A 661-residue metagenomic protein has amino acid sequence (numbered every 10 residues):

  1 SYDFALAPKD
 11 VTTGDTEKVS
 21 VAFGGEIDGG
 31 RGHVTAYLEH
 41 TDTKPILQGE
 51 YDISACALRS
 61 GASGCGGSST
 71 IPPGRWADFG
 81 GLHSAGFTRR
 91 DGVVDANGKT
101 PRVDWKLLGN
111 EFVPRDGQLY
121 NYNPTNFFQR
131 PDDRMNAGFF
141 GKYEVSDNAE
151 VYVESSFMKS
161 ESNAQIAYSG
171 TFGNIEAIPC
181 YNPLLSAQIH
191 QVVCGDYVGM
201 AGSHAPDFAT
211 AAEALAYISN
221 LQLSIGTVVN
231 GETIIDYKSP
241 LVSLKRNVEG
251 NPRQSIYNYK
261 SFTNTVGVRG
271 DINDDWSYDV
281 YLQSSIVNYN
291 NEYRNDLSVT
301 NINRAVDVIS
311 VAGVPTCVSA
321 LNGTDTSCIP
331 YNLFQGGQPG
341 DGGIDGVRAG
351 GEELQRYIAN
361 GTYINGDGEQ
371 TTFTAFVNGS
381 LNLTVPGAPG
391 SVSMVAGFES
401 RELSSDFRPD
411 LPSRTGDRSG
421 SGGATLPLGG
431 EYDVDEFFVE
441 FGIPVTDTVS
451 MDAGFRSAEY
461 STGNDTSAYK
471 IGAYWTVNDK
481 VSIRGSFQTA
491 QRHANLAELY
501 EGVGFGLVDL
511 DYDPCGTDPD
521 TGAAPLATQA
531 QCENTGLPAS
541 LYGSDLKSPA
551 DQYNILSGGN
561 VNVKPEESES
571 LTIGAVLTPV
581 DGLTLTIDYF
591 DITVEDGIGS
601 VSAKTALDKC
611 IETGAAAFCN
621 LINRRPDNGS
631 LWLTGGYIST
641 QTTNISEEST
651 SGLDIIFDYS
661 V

Functional and structural regions predicted by a protein language model:
S1-S54, P131-A137, S146-A149: Outer-membrane beta-barrel translocator/receptor signature
Y2-F4, V34-L38, F139, V153 (+9 more regions): Membrane-embedded beta-strand positions of outer-membrane beta-barrel proteins
Y2-P8, V449-S461, S467-Y469, A473 (+1 more regions): Transmembrane beta-strand segments that form the barrel wall of outer-membrane beta-barrel proteins
K9-T16, E431, A458-S467, F657: Solvent-exposed loop/turn segments connecting transmembrane beta-strands in outer-membrane beta-barrel proteins
G25-I27, G141-Y143, G270-I272, G379-L383 (+7 more regions): Residue-level signature of outer-membrane beta-barrel architecture
D28-G30, D132, E144-S146, N273 (+8 more regions): Outer-membrane beta-barrel channels and translocator barrels
R31-V34, N148-V151, D275-Y278, S405 (+3 more regions): Repeated loop/turn-to-beta-strand initiation elements of outer-membrane beta-barrel proteins
K44-I46, E50-R59, D95-D132, G138 (+3 more regions): Surface-exposed, low-complexity loop segments enriched in small/polar and acidic residues
